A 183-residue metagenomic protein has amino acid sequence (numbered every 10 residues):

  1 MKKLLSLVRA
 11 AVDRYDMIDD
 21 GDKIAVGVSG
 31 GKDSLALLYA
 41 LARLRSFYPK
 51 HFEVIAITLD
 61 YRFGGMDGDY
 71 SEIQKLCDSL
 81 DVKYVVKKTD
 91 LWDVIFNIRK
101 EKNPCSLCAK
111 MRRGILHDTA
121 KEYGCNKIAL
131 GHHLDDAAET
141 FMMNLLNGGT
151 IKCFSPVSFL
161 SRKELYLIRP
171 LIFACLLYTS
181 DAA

Functional and structural regions predicted by a protein language model:
M1-M143, N147-T150, L177: ATP-dependent adenylation/nucleotidyltransferase module used to activate substrates
C153-A174: Short, flexible loop segments at boundaries between secondary-structure elements
Y178-A182: Conserved small/polar residues in nucleotide/adenosyl-binding loops
